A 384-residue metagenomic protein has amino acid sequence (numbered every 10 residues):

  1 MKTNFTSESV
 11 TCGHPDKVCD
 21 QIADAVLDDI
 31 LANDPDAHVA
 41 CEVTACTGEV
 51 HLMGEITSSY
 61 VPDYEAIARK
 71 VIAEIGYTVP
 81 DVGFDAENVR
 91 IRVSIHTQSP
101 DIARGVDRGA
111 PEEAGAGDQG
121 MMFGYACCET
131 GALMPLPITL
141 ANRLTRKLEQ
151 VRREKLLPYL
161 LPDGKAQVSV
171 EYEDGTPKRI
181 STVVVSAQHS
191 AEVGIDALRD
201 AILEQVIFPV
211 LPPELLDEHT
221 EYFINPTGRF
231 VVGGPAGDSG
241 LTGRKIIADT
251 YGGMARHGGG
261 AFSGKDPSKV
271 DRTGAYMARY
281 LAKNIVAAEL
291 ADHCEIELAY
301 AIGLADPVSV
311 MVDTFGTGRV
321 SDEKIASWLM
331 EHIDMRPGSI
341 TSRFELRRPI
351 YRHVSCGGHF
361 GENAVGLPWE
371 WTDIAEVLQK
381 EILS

Functional and structural regions predicted by a protein language model:
M1-A40: N-terminal, positively charged regions that mediate nucleic acid binding
T6, A66, A73-V232, G361-Q379: Glycine-rich, mobile lid/loop segments that gate access to catalytic sites or pores
E8-V10, H14-C19, G115-T130, V231-A255 (+2 more regions): Conserved phosphate/anionic-ligand binding catalytic regions in large, soluble enzymes, centered on
Q21-A25, T139, R143, T273-Y280: Short amphipathic alpha-helical face segments that pack within enzyme cores and frequently flank/anchor catalytic
A37-C41, G164-V170, T220-I224, L290-A301: A short glycine-rich, hydrophobically flanked beta-strand micro-motif that places a catalytic Asp/Glu for divalent metal
A40-S58, I302-D306: Short, charge-patterned binding micro-sites
C46, H293, Y300-S384: Internal helix-turn-beta structural module
V193-I285: Glycine-rich anion/phosphate-binding loop at the beta-strand->alpha-helix junction
